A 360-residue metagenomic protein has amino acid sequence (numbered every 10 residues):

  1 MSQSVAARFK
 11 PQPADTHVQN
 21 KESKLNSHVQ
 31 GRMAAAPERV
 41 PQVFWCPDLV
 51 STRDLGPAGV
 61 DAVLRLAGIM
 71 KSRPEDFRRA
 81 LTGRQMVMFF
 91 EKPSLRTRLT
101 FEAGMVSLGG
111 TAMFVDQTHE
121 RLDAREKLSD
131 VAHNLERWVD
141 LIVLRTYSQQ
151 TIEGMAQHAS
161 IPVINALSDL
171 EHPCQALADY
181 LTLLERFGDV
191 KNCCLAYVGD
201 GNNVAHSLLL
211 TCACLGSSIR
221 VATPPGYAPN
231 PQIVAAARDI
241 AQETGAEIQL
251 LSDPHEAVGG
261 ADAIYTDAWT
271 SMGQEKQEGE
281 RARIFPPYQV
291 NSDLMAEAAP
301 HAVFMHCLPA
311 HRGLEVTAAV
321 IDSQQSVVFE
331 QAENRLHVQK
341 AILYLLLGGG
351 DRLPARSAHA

Functional and structural regions predicted by a protein language model:
F9, H28, D322-A360: C-terminal helix-to-coil terminal segments
N26-L99, A103, E171: Positively charged, low-complexity intrinsically disordered leader regions
R79-L184, R312: Phosphate/diphosphate ligand-binding glycine-rich loop within oxidoreductases
L81-M86, K191-C193, H301: Phosphate-coordination loops involved in phosphoryl transfer and adenosine-cofactor binding
E91-A103, E185-T266: Glycine-rich phosphate/diphosphate-binding loop of Rossmann-like nucleotide-binding domains
L108, W138, H158-A159, L215 (+2 more regions): Short, structured coil segments at secondary-structure junctions
D239-A319: Rossmann-like adenosine-cofactor binding region
